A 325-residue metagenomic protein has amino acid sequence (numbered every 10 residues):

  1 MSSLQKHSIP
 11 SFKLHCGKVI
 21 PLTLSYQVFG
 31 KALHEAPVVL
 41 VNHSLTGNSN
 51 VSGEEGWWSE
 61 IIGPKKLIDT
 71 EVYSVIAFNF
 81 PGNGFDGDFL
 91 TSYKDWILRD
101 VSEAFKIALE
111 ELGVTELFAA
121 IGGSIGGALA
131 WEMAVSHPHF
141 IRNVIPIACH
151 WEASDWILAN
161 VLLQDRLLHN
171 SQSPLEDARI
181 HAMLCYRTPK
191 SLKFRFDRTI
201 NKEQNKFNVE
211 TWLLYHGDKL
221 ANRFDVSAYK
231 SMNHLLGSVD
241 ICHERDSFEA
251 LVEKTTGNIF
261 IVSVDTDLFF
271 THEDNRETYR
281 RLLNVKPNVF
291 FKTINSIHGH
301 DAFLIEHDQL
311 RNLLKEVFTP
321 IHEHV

Functional and structural regions predicted by a protein language model:
M1-V38: Catalytic-loop region of hydrolases
Q27-G84: N-terminal cap/lid subdomain of alpha/beta-hydrolase-fold enzymes
R99-F118: Conserved acidic catalytic loop of the alpha/beta-hydrolase fold
E116-D155: Conserved hydrolase catalytic core segment
F140-K219: Alpha/beta-hydrolase-fold enzymes
T255, I261-S263: Short beta-strand/loop motif that positions the catalytic acidic residue of the alpha/beta-hydrolase fold
L268-D274: Conserved alpha/beta-hydrolase "acid-adjacent" motif
E277-V325: Catalytic active-site module of serine/aspartate enzymes centered on a nucleophile-bearing elbow/loop
